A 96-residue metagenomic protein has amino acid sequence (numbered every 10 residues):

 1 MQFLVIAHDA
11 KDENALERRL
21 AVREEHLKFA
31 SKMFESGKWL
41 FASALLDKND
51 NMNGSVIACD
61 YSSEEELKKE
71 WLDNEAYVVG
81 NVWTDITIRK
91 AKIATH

Functional and structural regions predicted by a protein language model:
M1-H96: Conserved, structured core segments of small domains
